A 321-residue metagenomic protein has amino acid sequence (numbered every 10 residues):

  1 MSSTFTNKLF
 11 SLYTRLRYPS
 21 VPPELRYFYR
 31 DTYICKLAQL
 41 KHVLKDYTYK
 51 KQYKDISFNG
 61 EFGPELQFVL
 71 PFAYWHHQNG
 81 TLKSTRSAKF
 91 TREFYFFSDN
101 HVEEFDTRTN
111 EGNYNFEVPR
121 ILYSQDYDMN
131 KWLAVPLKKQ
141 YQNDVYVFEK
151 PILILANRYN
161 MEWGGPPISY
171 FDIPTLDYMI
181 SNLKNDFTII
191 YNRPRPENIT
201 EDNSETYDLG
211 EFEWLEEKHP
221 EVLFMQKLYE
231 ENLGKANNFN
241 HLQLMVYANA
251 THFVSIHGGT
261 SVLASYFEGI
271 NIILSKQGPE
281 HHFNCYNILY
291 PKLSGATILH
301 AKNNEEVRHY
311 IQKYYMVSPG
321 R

Functional and structural regions predicted by a protein language model:
M1-L44: Membrane-proximal basic amphipathic "stem/tether" segments
Y33-F116, L242-M245, T260-L263, P279: Active-site and donor-binding regions of nucleotide-sugar-utilizing enzymes
Y53-D55, I152, H252-V254: Structural motif
T81-S84, T91-L122, N203-L233, I270-N271 (+1 more regions): Active-site regions of enzymes building and remodeling cell-envelope glycoconjugates
K89-F96, E197-D202, P279-N284, V307: Short, charged/polar "capping" segments at the starts of alpha-helices and the immediately preceding loops
D106-M161: A nucleotide-sugar donor-handling region in carbohydrate enzymes
Y170-I180, K184-Q277, H281, I288: Donor-binding and catalytic core of enzymes assembling or modifying cell-surface/extracellular glycoconjugates
S261-R321: Nucleotide-sugar donor-binding patch of glycosyltransferase catalytic domains
